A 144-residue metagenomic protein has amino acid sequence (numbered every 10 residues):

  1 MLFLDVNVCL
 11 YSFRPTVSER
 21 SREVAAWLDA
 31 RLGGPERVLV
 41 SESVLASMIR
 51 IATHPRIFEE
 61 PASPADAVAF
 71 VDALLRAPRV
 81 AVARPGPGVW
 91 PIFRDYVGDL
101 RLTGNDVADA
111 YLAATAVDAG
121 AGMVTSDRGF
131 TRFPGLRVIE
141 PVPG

Functional and structural regions predicted by a protein language model:
M1, A113-G144: Acidic, PIN/NYN-like endoribonuclease modules and their adjacent C-terminal/linker elements
M1-V40, P55-A69, A119, G144: Short, well-structured N-terminal submotif of metal-dependent ribonuclease cores
D5, D109, D127: Acidic active-site catalytic centers that drive phospho-/nucleotidyl reactions and related ester hydrolyses
E36, V80, L136: Short, conserved active-site loop motifs that form the nucleotide-linked donor/cofactor pocket
L39-E42, T125-S126: Short beta-strand segments at enzyme active-site cores
P61, R79-V124: Active-site neighborhoods of divalent-metal-dependent phosphate/nucleic-acid chemistry enzymes
L74: Ligand-binding beta-strand-loop-alpha-helix segment within the catalytic cores of soluble metabolic enzymes
